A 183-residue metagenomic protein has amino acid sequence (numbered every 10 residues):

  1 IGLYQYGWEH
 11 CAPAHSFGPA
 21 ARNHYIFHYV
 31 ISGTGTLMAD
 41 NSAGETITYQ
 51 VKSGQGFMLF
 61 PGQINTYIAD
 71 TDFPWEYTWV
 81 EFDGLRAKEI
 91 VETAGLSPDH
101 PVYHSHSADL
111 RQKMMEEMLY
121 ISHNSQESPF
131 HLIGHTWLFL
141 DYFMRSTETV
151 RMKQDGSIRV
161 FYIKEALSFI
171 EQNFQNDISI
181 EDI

Functional and structural regions predicted by a protein language model:
I1, H10-P13, T34, N41 (+4 more regions): A general structural signal marking secondary-structure boundaries and capping sites
I1-G56, T71, A94-Y103: Generic protein-terminus/edge-of-domain signal
C11-F17, I64-Y67, K88, V150-R151: A short, acidic/glycine-rich surface segment
G54, M58, I170, E181-I183: Append "Primarily bacterial transcriptional regulators
G62-R86: Ligand-binding loop in jelly-roll beta-barrel domains
D83-E89, T93, S105-Q175: An amphipathic alpha-helical interaction segment
